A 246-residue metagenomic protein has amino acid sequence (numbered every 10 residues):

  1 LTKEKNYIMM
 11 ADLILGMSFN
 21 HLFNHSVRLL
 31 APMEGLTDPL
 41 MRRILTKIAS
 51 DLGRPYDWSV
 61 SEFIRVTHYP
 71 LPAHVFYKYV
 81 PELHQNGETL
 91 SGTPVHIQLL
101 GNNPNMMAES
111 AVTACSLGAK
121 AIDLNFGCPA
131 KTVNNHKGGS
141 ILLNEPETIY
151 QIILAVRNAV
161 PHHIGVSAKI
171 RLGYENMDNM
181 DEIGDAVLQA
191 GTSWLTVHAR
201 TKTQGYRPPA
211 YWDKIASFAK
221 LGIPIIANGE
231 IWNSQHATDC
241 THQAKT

Functional and structural regions predicted by a protein language model:
K5-T246: Flavin-dependent oxidoreductase catalytic cores
